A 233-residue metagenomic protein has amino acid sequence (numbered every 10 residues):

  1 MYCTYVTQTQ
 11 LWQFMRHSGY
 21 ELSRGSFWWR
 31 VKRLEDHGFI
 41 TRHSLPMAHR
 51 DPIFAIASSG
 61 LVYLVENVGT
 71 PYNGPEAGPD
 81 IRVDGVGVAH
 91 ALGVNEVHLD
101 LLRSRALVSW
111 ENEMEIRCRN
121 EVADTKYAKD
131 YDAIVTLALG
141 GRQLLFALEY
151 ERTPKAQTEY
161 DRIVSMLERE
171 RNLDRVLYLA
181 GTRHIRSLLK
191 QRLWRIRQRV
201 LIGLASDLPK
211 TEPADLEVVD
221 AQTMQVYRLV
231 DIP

Functional and structural regions predicted by a protein language model:
M1-I81: Nuclease-adjacent, charged terminal/linker segments that flank catalytic cores
Q8, G141, P154-S165, R169-P233: Non-catalytic C-terminal interaction segments of nucleic acid-processing enzymes
M15, V31, E35, V97-R105 (+3 more regions): Hydrophobic, Leu/Ile/Phe/Ala-enriched alpha-helical segments that form helix-helix packing faces
H43-S44, D84-A89, H98-F146, R152-A156: Active-site metal-binding core of divalent-cation-utilizing nuclease and nuclease-like domains
N67-V68, A123, L189-Q191: Short aromatic-enriched loop/helix-cap "lid" or pocket-rim segments at secondary-structure transitions that line
G93-V94: Short gly/ser-rich loop at a beta-strand->alpha-helix junction or flexible surface loop bordering the NTP-binding
